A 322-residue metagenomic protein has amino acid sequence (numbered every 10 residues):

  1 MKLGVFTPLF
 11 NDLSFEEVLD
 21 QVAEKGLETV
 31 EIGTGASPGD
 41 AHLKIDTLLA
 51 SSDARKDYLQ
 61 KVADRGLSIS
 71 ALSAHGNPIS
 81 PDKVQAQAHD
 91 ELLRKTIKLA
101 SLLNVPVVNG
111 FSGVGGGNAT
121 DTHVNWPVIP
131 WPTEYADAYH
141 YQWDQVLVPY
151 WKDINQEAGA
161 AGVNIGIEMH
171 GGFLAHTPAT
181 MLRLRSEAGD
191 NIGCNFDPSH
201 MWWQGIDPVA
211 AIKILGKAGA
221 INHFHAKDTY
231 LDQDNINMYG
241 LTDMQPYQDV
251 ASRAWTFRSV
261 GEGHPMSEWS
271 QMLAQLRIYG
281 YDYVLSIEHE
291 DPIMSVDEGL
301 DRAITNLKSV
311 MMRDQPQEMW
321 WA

Functional and structural regions predicted by a protein language model:
K2, L13, V30, L72 (+2 more regions): Acidic/histidine-rich catalytic cores of soluble enzymes
V5, V22, V30, V62 (+10 more regions): Conserved, mostly hydrophobic/aromatic
F10, V284-V296: A short, acidic, flexible beta-alpha connecting loop/helix-capping segment that sits on the rim of active
D12-V22, Q87-I97, Q204-I214, W269-M272: Short, acidic/polar
E17, K56-R65, P78-G193, S270 (+2 more regions): Active-site acidic/histidine proton-transfer and metal-coordination neighborhood in alpha/beta enzyme cores
V18-P38, N104: Catalytic domains of carbohydrate-active enzymes, especially glycoside hydrolases
G33-D57, G113-A119: Glycine-rich, proline-tolerant flexible connector loops at the mouths of alpha/beta enzymes
V296-P316: C-terminal helical cap(s) of enzyme catalytic domains, especially alpha/beta-barrels
